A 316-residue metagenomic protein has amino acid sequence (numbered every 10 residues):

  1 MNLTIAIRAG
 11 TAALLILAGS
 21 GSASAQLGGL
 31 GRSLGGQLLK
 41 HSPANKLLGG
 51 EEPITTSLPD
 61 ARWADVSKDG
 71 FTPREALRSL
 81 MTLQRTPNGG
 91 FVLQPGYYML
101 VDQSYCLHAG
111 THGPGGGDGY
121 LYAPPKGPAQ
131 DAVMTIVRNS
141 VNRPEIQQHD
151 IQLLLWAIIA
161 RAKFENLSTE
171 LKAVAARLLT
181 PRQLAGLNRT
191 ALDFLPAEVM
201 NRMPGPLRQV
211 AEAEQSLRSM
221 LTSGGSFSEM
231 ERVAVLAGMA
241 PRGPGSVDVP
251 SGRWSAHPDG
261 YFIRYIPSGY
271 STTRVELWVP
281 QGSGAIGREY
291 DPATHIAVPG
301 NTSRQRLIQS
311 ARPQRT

Functional and structural regions predicted by a protein language model:
M1-G10: Bacterial N-terminal signal peptides that target proteins for export
G10-A18: Bacterial N-terminal signal peptides
G21-A25: Sec/Tat signal peptide C-region and signal peptidase I cleavage site
Q26-L34: Cleaved targeting-peptide boundary
G35-A157, V247-D248, V279-S283, G287-S310 (+1 more regions): Short, surface-exposed polybasic-aromatic patches that bind anionic ligands, especially phosphate groups
P73-E75, M81, F91, Y98-M99 (+1 more regions): Long, low-hydrophobicity ectodomains and other hydrophilic envelope-associated domains
Y97-S223: Mature extracellular/secreted ectodomains of secretory-pathway proteins
